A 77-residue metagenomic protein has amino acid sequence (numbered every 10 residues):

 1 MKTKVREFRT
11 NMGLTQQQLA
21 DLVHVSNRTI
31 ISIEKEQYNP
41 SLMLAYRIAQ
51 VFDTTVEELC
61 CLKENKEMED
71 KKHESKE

Functional and structural regions predicted by a protein language model:
T3-L22, E74-K76: Short basic helix-loop element that most often maps to the first helix and adjoining turn of HTH DNA-binding modules
M43-E58: DNA major-groove recognition helix of helix-turn-helix/homeodomain DNA-binding modules
C61-E77: Short, charged recognition helix plus adjacent turn of helix-turn-helix-like nucleic-acid-binding domains
